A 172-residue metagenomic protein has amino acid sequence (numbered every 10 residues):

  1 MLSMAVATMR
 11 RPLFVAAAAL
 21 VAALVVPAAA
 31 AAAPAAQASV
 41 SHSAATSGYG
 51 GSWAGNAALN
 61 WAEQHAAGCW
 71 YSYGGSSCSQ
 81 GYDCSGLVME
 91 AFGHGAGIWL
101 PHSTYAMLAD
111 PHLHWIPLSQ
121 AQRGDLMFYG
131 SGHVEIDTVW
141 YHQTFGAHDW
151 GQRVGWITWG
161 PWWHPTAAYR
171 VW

Functional and structural regions predicted by a protein language model:
L2-A7, P12, A30-A36, A44-Y49 (+5 more regions): Aromatic- and glycine-rich peptidoglycan recognition patches
A16-P27: Bacterial N-terminal signal peptides
S52, Q64-R123: Catalytic cysteine-centered active-site loop
N56-A62: Thiotemplate assembly-line natural product biosynthesis machinery
H102, G132-H133: Histidine-centered active-site/metal-ligand motif
G124-L126, T144: Short, hydrophobic beta-strand segments that form beta-sheet elements in well-ordered domains
